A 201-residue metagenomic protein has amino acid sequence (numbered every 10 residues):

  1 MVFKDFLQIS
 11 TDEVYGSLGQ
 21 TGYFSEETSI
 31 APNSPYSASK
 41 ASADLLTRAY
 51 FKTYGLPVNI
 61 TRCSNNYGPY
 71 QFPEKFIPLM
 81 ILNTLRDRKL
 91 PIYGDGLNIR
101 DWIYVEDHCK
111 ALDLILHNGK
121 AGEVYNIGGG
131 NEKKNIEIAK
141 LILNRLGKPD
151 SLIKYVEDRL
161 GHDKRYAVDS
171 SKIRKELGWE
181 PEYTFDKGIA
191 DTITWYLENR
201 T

Functional and structural regions predicted by a protein language model:
M1-N66, E106, W179, D191 (+1 more regions): N-terminal Rossmann-like NAD(P)+-binding domain of SDR-like oxidoreductases, especially those catalyzing
T11-V14, N65-Q71, L97, H117 (+1 more regions): Active-site proximal helix/loop that lines the substrate pocket of Rossmann-like NAD(P)-dependent oxidoreductase domains
S17-G19, Y70, I136-I138: Short glycine-/acidic-enriched loop or helix-start segments at secondary-structure transitions that form or flank
P32, T61, P73-E74, G119: Active-site loop immediately N-terminal to the catalytic Tyr-X3-Lys motif of short-chain dehydrogenase/reductase
P35, A43, P73, N135 (+1 more regions): Conserved donor sugar-nucleotide recognition element shared by glycan-biosynthetic enzymes
R48-K52, L82, H117: Alpha-helical segments that scaffold the active site and NAD(P)H-binding pocket of short-chain dehydrogenase/reductase
P78, T84-T201: C-terminal substrate-binding subdomain of Rossmann-fold SDR/epimerase-dehydratase oxidoreductases
